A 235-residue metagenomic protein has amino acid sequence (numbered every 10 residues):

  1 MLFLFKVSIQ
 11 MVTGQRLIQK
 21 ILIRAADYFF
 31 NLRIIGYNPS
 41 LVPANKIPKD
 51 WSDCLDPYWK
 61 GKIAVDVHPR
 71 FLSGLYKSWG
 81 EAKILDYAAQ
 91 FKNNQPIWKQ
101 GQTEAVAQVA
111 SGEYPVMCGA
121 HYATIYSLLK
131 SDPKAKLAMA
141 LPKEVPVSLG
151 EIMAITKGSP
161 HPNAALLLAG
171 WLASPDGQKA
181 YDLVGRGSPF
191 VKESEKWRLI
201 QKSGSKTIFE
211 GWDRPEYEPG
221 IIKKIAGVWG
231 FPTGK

Functional and structural regions predicted by a protein language model:
L2-I35, S52, K62: A structural signal for short loop-to-beta-strand junctions that line the ligand-binding cleft of periplasmic/secreted
L2-I9, R24-A26, L129-K130, K134-V147 (+1 more regions): Short beta-strand->loop
N31-I34, S73, L137, G150-M153: Small-molecule pocket liners
N31-N45: Hydrophobic/proline-rich hinge and linker segments of small-molecule sensing/allosteric domains, predominantly
A44-W59: Flexible hinge/capping segments at coil-to-helix
I63-L141: Ligand-binding pocket segment of bilobal, Venus flytrap-like solute-binding proteins
E151-D213: Mature extracytoplasmic/periplasmic domains
T207-K235: Conserved C-terminal helix/tail region of periplasmic/extracytoplasmic solute-binding proteins
